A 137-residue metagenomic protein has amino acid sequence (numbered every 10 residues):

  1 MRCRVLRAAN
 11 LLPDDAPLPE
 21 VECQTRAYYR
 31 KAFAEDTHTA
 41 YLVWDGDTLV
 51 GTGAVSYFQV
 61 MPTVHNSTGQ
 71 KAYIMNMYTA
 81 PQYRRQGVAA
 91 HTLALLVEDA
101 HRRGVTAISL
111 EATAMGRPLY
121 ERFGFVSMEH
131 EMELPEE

Functional and structural regions predicted by a protein language model:
C3-Y28: Conserved GNAT-fold acetyl-CoA-binding loop/helix
A27-L42, Y73: A short helix-loop-beta-strand connector motif used in the catalytic cores of GNAT acetyltransferases and, in some
L42, T48-Y57, Y73, Y78: Conserved beta-strand in the GNAT
H65-P81, H130-E133: Conserved acetyl-CoA binding element of GNAT-fold acetyltransferases
Y83-L95: Conserved acetyl-CoA pyrophosphate-binding loop and the N-cap/start of the following alpha-helix in GNAT-like
L93, A100-T113: Conserved GNAT acetyl-CoA-binding A-motif
V105, E121-E131: Conserved acetyl-CoA-binding loop of GNAT-fold acetyltransferases
I108-P118, E133-E137: Conserved beta-strand-loop-alpha-helix junction that forms the acyl-donor binding cleft
